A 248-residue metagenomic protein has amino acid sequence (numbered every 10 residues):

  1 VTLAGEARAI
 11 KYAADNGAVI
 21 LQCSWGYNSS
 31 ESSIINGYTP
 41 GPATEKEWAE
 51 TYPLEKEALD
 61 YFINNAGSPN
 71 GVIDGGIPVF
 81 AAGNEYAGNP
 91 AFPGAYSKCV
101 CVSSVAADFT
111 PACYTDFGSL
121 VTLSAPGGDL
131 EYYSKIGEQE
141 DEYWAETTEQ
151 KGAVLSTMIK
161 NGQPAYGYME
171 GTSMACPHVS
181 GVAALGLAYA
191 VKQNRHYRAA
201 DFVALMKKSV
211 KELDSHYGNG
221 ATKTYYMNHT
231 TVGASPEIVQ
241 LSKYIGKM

Functional and structural regions predicted by a protein language model:
V1-Y96, D108, N161-H178: Substrate-binding/access-modulating region of protease and related hydrolase catalytic domains
I10-K11, D60-I63, V79, S103 (+4 more regions): Non-transmembrane alpha-helical segments in soluble domains of secreted/periplasmic/extracellular proteins
I10-N16, G67-S68, A107, G128 (+2 more regions): Flexible, small-residue-rich helix->loop connector segments that border functional cores
V19-W25, S33, G75-G76, A188-M248: C-terminal subdomain of the subtilisin-like protease fold in secreted/lumenal serine endopeptidases
G26, N84-Y86, A106-D108, G128-L130 (+2 more regions): Acidic glycine-/aspartate-rich tracts in secreted/extracellular proteins
S30-E57, Y61-V72, L130-Y166, L213-P236: Surface-exposed intrinsically disordered loops and tails
Y52-K56, L120, A199, V203: Amphipathic alpha-helical segments in well-structured domains
A91-A188: Extracellular S/T/G-rich loop segment that most often corresponds to the catalytic His/Ser-adjacent loop
